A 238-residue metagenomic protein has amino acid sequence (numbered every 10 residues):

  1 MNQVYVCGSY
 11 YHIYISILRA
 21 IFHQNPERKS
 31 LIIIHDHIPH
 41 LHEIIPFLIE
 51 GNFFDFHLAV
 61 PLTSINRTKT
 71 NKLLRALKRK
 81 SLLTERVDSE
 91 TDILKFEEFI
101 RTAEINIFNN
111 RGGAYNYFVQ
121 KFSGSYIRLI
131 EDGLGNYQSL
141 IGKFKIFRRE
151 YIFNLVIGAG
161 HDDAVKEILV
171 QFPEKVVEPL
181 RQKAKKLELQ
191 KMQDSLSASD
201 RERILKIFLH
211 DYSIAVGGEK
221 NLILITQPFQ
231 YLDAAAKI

Functional and structural regions predicted by a protein language model:
M1-G8, L31-I34, I100-N109, V170 (+3 more regions): Short hydrophobic beta-strand segments
V4-G160: Active-site and donor-binding regions of nucleotide-sugar-utilizing enzymes
L48, A234-A235: Intrinsically disordered, low-complexity glycine/proline-rich and charged
A114-N116, Y231-A234: Short, surface-exposed beta-strand/loop "edge" segments at domain boundaries and coil↔beta transitions
E131, Y137-P228: A nucleotide-sugar donor-handling region in carbohydrate enzymes
